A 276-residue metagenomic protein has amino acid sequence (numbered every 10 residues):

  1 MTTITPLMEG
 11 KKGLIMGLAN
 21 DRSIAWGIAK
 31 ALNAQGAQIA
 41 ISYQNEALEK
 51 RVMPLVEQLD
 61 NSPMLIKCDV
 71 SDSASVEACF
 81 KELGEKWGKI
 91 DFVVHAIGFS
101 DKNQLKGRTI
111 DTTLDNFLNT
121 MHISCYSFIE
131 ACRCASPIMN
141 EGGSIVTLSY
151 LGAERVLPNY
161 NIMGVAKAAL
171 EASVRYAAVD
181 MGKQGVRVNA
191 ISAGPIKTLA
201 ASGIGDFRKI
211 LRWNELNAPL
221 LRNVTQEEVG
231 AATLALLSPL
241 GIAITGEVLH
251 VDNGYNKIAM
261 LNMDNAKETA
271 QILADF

Functional and structural regions predicted by a protein language model:
T5-I41: Canonical Rossmann dinucleotide-binding motif of NAD(H)/NADP(H)-dependent dehydrogenases/reductases, specifically
G17-I24, K30, G98-I129, R133 (+5 more regions): Catalytic loop of short-chain dehydrogenase/reductase
V56-A74: Rossmann-fold cofactor-recognition segment
C68-E77, K81, E85-K86, H95-L118 (+4 more regions): Conserved mid-core segment of classical short-chain dehydrogenase/reductases
G182, R187, I244-G246: Short, small/polar-rich loop/turn modules that mediate ligand/substrate recognition or access, typified
V188, S192-G203, K257: Short, flexible catalytic-loop segment of classical short-chain dehydrogenase/reductase
A218-V229, L240: A conserved structural motif in NAD(P)-dependent oxidoreductases
L234, T245-F276: Short C-terminal tail/terminal secondary-structure segment of NAD(P)H-dependent dehydrogenase/reductase domains
